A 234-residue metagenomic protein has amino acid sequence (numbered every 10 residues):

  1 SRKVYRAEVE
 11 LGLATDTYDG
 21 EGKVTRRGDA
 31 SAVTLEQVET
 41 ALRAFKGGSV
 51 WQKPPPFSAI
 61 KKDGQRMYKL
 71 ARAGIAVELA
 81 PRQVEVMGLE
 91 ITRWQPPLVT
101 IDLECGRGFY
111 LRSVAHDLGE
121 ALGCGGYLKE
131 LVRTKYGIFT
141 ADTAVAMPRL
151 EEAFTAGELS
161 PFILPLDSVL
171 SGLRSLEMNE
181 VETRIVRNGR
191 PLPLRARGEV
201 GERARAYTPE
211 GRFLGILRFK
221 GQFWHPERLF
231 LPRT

Functional and structural regions predicted by a protein language model:
S1-T143, R149, G215-I216: RNA pseudouridine synthases
E8, E36-E39, A44, A121-T234: Accessory RNA 3′-end/elbow-binding domains used by RNA modification enzymes
